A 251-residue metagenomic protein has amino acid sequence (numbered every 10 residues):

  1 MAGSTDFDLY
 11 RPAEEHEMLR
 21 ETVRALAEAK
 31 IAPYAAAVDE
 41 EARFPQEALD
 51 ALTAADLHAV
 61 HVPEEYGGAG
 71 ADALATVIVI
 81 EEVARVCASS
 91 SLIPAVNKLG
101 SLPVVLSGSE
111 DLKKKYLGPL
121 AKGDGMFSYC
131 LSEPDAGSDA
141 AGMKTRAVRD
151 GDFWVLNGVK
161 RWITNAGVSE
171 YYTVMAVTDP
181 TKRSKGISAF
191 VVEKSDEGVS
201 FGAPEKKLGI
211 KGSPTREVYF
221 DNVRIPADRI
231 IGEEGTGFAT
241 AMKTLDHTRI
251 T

Functional and structural regions predicted by a protein language model:
F7-E14, L19, R85, V199-T251: Glycine-rich beta->alpha junctions and the first turn(s) of the following alpha-helix
V23-I31, G108-K115, G151-N157, A189-V199 (+2 more regions): Long, well-ordered alpha-helical segments
A54-D124, N165-Y171, R183: Internal helix-loop-helix
A95, D135-S138, W162-N165, D179-T181 (+1 more regions): Short Gly/Pro-enriched turn/cap motifs at secondary-structure boundaries
G123-L131: A short, Trp-centered hydrophobic/proline-enriched beta-strand micro-motif
S138-D139, W154: Hydrophobic, small-residue-rich alpha-helical packing segments that form membrane-like cores
T145-V148: A structural signal for short hydrophobic beta-strand segments in well-ordered beta-sheet cores
F153, N157-G202: A short core secondary-structure module
